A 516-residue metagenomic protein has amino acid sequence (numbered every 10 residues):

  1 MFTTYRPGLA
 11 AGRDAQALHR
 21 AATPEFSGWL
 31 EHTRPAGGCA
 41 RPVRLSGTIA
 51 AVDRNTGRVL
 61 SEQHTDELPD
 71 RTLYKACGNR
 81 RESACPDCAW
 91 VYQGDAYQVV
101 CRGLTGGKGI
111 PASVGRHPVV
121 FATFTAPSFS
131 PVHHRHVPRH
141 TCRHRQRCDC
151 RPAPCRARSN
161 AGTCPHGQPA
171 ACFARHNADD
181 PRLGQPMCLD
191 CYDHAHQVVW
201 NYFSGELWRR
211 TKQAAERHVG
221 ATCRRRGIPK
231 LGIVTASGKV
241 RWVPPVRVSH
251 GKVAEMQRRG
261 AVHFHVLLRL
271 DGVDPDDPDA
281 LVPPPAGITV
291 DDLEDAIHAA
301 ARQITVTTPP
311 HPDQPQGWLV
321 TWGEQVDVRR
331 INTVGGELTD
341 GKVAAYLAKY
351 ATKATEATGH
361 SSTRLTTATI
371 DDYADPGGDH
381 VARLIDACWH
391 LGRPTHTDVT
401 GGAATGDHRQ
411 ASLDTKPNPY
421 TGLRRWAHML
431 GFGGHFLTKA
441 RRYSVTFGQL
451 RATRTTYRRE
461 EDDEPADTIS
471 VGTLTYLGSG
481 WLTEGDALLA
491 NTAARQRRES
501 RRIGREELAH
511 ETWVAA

Functional and structural regions predicted by a protein language model:
M1-D95, R102, W318-A516: Long, low-complexity, charged/polar intrinsically disordered accessory regions
D70-Y74, G107-A112, R224-R225, A236-R258: Catalytic micro-motifs at enzyme active sites that drive phosphoryl/nucleotidyl and oxygen chemistry
T72-V119, F124-P169: Long, contiguous juxta-domain segments that are non-catalytic but functionally important
C85, A122, K239-P275, L347: Histidine-centered divalent-metal-coordination microenvironment in nucleic-acid enzymes
D180-R209, Q213: Active-site acidic/histidine clusters and adjacent loop/turn architecture that either coordinate catalytic ions
Y202-P245: A short, contiguous, amphipathic alpha-helix enriched in charged residues
L207, R217, G238, S249-G251 (+4 more regions): Mobile, glycine-rich extracellular loop/lid and propeptide segments that shape or gate substrate/ligand access
L267-D313: Helical (often loop-to-helix) elements that flank the catalytic cores of nucleotide-handling enzymes
